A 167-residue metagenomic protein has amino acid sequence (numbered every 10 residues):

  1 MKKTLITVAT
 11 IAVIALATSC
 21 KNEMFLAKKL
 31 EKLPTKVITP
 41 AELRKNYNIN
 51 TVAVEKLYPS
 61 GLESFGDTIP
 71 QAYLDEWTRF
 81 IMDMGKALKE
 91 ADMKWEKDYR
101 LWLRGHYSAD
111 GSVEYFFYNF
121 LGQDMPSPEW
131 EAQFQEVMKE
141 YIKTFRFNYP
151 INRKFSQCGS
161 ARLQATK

Functional and structural regions predicted by a protein language model:
M1-L33: Bacterial Sec-dependent N-terminal signal peptides
K21-K167: Charge-biased low-complexity segments
